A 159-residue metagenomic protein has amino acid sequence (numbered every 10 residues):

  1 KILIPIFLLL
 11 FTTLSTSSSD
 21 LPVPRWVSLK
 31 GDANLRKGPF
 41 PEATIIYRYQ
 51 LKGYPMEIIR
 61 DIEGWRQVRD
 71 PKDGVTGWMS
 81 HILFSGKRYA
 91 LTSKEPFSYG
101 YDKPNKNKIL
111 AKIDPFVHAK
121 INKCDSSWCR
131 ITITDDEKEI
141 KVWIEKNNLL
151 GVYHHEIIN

Functional and structural regions predicted by a protein language model:
I2-T12: Sec-dependent N-terminal signal peptides
T16-K37, R48-K52, I59-G64, R69-G74 (+3 more regions): SH3-family beta-barrel domains
P41: Extracytoplasmic Gram-positive cell-surface binding/anchoring modules and repeats
T44-I45: Beta-strand-rich domains and repeat architectures in extracellular enzymes and scaffolds, especially beta-propellers
